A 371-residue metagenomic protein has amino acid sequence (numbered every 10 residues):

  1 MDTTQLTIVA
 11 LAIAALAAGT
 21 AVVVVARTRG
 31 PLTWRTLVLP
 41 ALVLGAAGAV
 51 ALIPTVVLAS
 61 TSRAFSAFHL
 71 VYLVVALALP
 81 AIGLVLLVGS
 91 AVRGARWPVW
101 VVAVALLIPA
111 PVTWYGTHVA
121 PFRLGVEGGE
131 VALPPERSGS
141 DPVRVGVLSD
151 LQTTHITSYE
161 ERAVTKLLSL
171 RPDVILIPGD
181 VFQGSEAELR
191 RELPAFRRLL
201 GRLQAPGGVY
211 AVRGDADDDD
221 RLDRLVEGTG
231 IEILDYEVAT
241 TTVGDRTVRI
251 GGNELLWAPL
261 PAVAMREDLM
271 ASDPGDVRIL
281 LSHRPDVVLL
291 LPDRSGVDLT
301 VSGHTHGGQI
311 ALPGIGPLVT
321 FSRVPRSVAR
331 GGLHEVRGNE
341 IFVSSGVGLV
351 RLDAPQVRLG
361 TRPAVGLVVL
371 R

Functional and structural regions predicted by a protein language model:
M1-P121: Non-catalytic terminal accessory segments
M1-T3, G116-V131, E188-R197, D286: Short N-terminal secondary-structure initiator segments
Q5, A10-G19, W34-P40, L77 (+12 more regions): A broadly tuned "polar low-complexity/structure-edge" signature
G94-L148, Q152-L170: N-terminal signal-anchor transmembrane helix
E136-R371: Soluble catalytic domains of enzymes that build or remodel membrane lipids, polysaccharides, and related
